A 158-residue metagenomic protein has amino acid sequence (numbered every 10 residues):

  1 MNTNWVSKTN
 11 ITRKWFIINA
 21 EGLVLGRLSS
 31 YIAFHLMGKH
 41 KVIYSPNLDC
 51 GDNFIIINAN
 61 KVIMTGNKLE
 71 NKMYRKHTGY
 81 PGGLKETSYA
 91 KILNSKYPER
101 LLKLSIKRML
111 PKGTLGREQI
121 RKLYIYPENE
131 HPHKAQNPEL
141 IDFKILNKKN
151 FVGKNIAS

Functional and structural regions predicted by a protein language model:
M1-L104, T114, N137-S158: Ribosome large-subunit tunnel/peptidyl-transferase-proximal elements
L23, E128-P132: Short acidic/polar capping segments at secondary-structure boundaries
L102-K103, K107, I120: Hydrophobic, well-ordered secondary-structure segments
G116-Y126: C-terminal structural segments of small proteins and small subunits
